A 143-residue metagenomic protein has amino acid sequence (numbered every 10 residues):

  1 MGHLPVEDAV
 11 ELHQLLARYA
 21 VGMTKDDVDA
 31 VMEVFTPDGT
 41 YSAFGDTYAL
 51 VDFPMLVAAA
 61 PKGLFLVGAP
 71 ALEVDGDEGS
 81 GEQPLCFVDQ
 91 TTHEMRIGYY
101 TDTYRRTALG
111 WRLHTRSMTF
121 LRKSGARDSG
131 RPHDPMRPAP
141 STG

Functional and structural regions predicted by a protein language model:
M1-V21, K25, D29, E33-P37: Short, low-complexity N-terminal intrinsically disordered segments enriched in polar/charged residues
G22-F87: A solvent-exposed, acidic/Ser-Thr-rich amphipathic alpha-helical stretch
A60, F87-M95, K123: Short, cysteine-centered beta-strand-loop-beta hairpins and adjacent loop/turn segments enriched in charged/polar
F65-V67, M95-T101: Short, surface-exposed coil-to-beta transition loops
D75, Q90, R106-G110: Flexible loop/coil segments at beta-strand boundaries within sensory signal-transduction domains
S80, Y99-R131: Short beta-strand edge/turn micro-motifs at domain boundaries
P135-G143: C-terminal beta-signal and terminal closure region of outer-membrane beta-barrel proteins
